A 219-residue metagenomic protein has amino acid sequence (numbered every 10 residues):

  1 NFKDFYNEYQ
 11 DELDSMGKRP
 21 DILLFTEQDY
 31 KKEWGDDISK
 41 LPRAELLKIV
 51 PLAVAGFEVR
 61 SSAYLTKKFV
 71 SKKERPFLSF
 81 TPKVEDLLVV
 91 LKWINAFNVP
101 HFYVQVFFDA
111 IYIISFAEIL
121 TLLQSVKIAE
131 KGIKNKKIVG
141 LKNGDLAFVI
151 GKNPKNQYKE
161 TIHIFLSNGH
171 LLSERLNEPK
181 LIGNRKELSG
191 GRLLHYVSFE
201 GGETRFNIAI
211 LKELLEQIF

Functional and structural regions predicted by a protein language model:
N1-G35, I208, E213-F219: Acidic-basic catalytic patches of nuclease active cores, encompassing PD-(D/E)XK and other metal-cofactor nuclease
E8-L13, L41-L47, V90-L91: Catalytic micro-motifs at enzyme active sites that drive phosphoryl/nucleotidyl and oxygen chemistry
M16, P51-A53, F97: A short, structural micro-pattern
P20-P76: Conserved catalytic cores of phosphodiester-cleaving nucleases, focusing on short active-site segments
A44-E45, L88-F219: Non-catalytic C-terminal interaction segments of nucleic acid-processing enzymes
L52, D86-V89: Amphipathic alpha-helical interface surfaces
E74-L87: A short acidic, glycine-rich active-site loop that binds or catalyzes chemistry on phosphate/adenosine moieties
